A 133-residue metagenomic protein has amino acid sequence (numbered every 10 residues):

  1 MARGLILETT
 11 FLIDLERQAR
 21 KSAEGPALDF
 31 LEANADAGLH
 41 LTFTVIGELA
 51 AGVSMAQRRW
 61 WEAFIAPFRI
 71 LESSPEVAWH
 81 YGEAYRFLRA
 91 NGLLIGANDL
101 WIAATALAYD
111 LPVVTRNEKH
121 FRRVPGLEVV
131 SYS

Functional and structural regions predicted by a protein language model:
M1-L41, A50-A66: Short, well-structured N-terminal submotif of metal-dependent ribonuclease cores
A2-R3, R69-R116: Active-site neighborhoods of divalent-metal-dependent phosphate/nucleic-acid chemistry enzymes
A2-R3, V129-S131: Short, C-terminally biased terminal segments at protein or domain edges
E8-T9, L49, Y81, A106 (+1 more regions): Generic structural signal for small/hydrophobic residues in well-ordered secondary structure, especially within
F11, V45, V77, W101-I102 (+1 more regions): Alpha-helix capping/helix-boundary segments
L12-I13, G47-A50, R122, V130: Nucleotide phosphate-binding site architecture
S54-M55, R116-K119: Short, polar loop motifs at secondary-structure junctions
